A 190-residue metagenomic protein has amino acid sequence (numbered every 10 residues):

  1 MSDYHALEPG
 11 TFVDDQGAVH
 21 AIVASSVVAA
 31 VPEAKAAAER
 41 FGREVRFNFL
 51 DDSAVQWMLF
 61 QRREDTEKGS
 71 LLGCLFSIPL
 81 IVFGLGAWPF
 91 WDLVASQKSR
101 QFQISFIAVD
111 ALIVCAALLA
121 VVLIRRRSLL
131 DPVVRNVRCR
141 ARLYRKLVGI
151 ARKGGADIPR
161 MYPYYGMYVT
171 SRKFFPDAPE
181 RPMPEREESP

Functional and structural regions predicted by a protein language model:
M1-N48: N-terminal, intrinsically disordered, low-complexity segments that immediately precede the first transmembrane helix
S2-V19, R138-P190: Charged, low-complexity cytosol-facing tails and large interhelical loops of integral membrane proteins
E8-D14, L59-S77, R100: Short, Lys/Arg-rich cytosolic juxtamembrane segment immediately N-terminal
V13-Q16, V27-A30, A34, S105-A108 (+4 more regions): Amphipathic, alpha-helical segments enriched in basic
S25, E44-N48, Q61-D65, G69 (+2 more regions): Surface-exposed polar/charged interaction patches
E33-G73: Membrane-proximal, non-transmembrane alpha-helical segments
L50-A54, S99-I104, D157: Alpha-helix capping and helix-coil boundary motifs
G69-R140: Transmembrane alpha-helical hairpins and terminal membrane-anchor modules
